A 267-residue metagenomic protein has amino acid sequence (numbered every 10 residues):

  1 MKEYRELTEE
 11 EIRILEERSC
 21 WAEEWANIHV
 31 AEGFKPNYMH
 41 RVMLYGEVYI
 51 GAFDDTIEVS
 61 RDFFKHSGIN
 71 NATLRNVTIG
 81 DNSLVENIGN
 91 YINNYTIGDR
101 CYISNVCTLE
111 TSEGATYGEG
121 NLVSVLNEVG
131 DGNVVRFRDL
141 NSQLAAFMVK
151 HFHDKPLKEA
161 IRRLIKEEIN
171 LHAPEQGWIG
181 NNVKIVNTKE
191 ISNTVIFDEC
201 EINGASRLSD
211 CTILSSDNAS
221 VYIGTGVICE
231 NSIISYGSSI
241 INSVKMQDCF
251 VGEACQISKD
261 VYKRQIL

Functional and structural regions predicted by a protein language model:
M1-Q176, N181-N182: Terminal amphipathic alpha-helical/low-complexity segments used for targeting or macromolecular assembly
H29, G33-M39, A205-S206, G224-G226 (+1 more regions): Eukaryotic alpha-helical scaffold "rod" segments
E32-G33, S67-G68, K184, E201 (+2 more regions): Short, flexible, glycine/charge-rich loop motifs used to bind or transfer phosphoryl groups or to couple energy/partner
Y45, G80, E86, G98 (+11 more regions): Feature marks extracellular polysaccharide-active and adherence modules
N170-V195, E201-N203: Extended amphipathic secondary-structure runs
V261-Q265: Conserved small/polar residues in nucleotide/adenosyl-binding loops
